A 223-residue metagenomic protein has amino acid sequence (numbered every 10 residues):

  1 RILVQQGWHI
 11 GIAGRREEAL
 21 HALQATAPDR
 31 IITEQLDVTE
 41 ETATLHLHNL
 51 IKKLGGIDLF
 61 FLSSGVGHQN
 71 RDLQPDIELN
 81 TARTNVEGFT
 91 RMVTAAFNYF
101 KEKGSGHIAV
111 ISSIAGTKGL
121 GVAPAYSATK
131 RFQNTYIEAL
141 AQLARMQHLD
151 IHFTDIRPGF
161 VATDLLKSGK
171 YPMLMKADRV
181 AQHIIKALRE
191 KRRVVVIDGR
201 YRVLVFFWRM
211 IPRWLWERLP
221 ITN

Functional and structural regions predicted by a protein language model:
R1-I10: Canonical Rossmann dinucleotide-binding motif of NAD(H)/NADP(H)-dependent dehydrogenases/reductases, specifically
A27-T42: Rossmann-fold cofactor-recognition segment
S63-Q69: Conserved NAD(P)H cofactor-binding loop of Rossmann-fold oxidoreductase domains
N70-R83: Short alpha-helical oligomerization interface
V93, T129: Active-site helix of classical SDR
S113: Residue(s) in the substrate-gating loop at a strand-loop-helix junction that position the organic substrate next
D155, K167-V205: C-terminal helical subdomain
